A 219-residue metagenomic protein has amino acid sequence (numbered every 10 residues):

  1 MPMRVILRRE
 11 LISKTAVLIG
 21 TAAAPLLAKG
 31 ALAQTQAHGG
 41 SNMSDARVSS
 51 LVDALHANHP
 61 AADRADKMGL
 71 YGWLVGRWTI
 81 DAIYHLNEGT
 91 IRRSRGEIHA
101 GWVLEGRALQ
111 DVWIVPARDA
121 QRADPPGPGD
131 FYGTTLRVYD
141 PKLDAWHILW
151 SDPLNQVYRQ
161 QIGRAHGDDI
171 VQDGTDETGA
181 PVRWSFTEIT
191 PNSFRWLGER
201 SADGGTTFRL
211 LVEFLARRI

Functional and structural regions predicted by a protein language model:
M1-E10, K14-L26, L32: N-terminal secretory signal peptides
Q34-I219: Hydrophobic small-molecule pocket/channel-lining residues, especially in calycin-type beta-barrels
